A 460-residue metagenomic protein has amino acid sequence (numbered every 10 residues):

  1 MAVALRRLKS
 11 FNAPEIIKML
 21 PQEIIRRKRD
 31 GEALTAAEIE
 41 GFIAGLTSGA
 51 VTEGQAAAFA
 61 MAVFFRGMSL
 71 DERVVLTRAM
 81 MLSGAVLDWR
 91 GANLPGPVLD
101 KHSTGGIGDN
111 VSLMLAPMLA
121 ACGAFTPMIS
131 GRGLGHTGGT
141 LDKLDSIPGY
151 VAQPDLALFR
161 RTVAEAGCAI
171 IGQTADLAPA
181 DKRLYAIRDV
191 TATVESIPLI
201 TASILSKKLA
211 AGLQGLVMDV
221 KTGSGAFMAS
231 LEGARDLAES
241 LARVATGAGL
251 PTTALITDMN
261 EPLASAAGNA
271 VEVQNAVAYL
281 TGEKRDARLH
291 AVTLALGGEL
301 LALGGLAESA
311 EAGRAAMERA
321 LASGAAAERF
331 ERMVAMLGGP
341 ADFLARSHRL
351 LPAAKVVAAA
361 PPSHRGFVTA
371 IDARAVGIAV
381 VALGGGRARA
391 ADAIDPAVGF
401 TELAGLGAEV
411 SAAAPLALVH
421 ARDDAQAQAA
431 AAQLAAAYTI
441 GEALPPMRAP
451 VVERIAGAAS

Functional and structural regions predicted by a protein language model:
E15-G108, A121, I147, R329-P340 (+2 more regions): Acidic, glycine/proline-rich low-complexity segments that act as flexible tails and inter-domain linkers
E23, K28, T35, L46 (+3 more regions): Well-ordered secondary-structure scaffolds
A60-V63, K143, D181-V190, D219-M228 (+1 more regions): Active-site-proximal beta-alpha loop/turn segments in soluble metabolic enzymes
F65-R66, M114-F125, K207-G212, G247-A248 (+1 more regions): Alpha-helix C-terminal capping segments
P97-A120, A124-H136: Glycine/serine-rich anion-binding loops at beta->alpha junctions that coordinate negatively charged ligand groups
I129, V163, I171-T174, I204 (+2 more regions): Short beta-strand segments
K143-A169, E239-A245: A glycine-rich helix N-cap at a beta->alpha junction
A164-A211: Phosphate/diphosphate-binding glycine-rich loops and adjacent basic-rich segments that engage nucleotide
